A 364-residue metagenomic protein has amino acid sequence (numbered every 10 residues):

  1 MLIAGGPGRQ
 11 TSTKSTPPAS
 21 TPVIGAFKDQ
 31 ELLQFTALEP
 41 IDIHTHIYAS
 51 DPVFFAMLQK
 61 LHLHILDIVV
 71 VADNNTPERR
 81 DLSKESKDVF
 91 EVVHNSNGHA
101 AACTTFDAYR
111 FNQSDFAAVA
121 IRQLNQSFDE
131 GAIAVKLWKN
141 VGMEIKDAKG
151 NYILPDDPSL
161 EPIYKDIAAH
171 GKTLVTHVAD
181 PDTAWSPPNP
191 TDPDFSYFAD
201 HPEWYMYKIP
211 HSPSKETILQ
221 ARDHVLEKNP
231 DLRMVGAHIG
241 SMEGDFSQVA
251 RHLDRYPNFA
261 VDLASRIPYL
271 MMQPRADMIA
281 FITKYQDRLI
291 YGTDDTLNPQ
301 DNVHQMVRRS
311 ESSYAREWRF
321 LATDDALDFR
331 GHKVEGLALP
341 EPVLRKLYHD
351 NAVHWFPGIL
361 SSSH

Functional and structural regions predicted by a protein language model:
I3-H99, A118-V119, N351: An N-terminally biased module of ancient metal coordination in phosphate/nucleic-acid-related enzymes
P18-A19, L61-I65, V69, D73 (+5 more regions): Active-site gating loops and adjacent loop-to-helix segments of metal-dependent hydrolytic enzymes
I24, P210, E216-H224, N229-H364: H/E-rich (His + Asp/Glu) clusters that bind or coordinate divalent metals
E31-L33, K84-M206, P257, I267 (+1 more regions): Active-site gating/metal-coordination segments in enzymes
I41-T45, I65-I68, A100-T104, V135-L137 (+4 more regions): Hydrophobic faces of well-ordered beta-strands that scaffold small-molecule active sites in alpha/beta enzyme cores
H44-P52, A72-K84, Y109-A118, I145 (+4 more regions): Acidic-and-aromatic substrate-binding clefts and catalytic sites of carbohydrate-active enzymes
T45, A132-L137, D157-V178, E227 (+3 more regions): Conserved beta-strand->loop/alpha-helix structural units within folded catalytic cores of enzymes with alpha/beta
I68-E78, T105-F111, K139, A322-D325: Active-site neighborhood of divalent metal-dependent phosphoester/pyrophosphate hydrolases
